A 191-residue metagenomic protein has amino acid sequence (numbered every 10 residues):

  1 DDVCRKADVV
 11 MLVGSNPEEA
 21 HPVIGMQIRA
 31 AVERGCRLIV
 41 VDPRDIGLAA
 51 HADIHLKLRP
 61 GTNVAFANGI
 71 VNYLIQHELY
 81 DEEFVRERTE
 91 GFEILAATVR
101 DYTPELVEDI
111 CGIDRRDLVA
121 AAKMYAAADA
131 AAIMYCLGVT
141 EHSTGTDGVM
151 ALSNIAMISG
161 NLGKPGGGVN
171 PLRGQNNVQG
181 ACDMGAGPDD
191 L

Functional and structural regions predicted by a protein language model:
D1-N176, M184: Cofactor-pocket helix-loop regions in the catalytic cores of large enzyme subunits
M184-L191: Short, intrinsically disordered, charge-balanced linker/junction segments flanking boundaries in proteins
